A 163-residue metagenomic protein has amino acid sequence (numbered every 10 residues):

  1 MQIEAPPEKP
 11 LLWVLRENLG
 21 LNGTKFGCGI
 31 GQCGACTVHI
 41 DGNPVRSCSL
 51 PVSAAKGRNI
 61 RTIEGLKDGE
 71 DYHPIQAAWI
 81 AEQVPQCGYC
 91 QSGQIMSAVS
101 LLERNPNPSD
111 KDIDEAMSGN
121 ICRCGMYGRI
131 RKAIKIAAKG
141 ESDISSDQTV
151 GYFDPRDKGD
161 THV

Functional and structural regions predicted by a protein language model:
M1-V163: Signature of N-terminal electron-transfer/Fe-S-associated modules in redox systems
